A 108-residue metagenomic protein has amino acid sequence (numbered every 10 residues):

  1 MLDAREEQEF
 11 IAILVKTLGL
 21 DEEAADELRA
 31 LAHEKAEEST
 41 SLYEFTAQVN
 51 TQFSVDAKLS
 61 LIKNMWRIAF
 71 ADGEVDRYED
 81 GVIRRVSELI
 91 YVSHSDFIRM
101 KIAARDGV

Functional and structural regions predicted by a protein language model:
D3-V108: Small-residue-enriched hydrophobic alpha-helices in membranes
